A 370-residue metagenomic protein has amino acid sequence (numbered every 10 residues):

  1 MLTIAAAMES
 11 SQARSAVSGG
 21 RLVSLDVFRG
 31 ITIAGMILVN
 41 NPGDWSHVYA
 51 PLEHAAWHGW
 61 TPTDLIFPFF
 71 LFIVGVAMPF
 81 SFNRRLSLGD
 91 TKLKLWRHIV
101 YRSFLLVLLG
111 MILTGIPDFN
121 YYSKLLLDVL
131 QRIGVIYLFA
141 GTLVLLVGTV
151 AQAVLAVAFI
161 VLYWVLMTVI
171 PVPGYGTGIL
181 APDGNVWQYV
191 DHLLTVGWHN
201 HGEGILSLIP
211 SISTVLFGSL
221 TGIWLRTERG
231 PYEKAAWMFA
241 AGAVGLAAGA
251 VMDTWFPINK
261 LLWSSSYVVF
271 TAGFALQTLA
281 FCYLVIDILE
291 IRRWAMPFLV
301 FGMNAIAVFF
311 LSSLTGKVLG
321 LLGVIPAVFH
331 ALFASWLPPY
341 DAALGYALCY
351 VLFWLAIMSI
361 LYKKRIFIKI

Functional and structural regions predicted by a protein language model:
L2-I370: Alpha-helical transmembrane segments and their immediate juxtamembrane cytosolic regions
